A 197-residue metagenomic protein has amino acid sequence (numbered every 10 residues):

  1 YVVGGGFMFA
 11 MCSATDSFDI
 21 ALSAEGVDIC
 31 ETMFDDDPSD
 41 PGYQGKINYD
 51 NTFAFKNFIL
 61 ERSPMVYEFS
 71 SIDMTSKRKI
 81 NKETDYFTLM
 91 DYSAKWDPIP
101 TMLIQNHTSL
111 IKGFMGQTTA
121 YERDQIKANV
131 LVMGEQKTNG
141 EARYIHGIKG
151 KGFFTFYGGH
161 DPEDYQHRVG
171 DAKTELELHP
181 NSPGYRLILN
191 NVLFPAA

Functional and structural regions predicted by a protein language model:
Y1-S17, N191: Short alpha-beta junction capping motif
G6-A10, F55, M102-N106, A142 (+1 more regions): Conserved aromatic-histidine-acidic binding/catalytic patches
T15-D73: Catalytic or ion-translocation cores adjacent to nucleophile or general acid/base/metal-coordination motifs in diverse
A21, I111-F114, I188: Generic structural signal of hydrophobic/aromatic residues within well-ordered alpha-helices of folded domains
D28, R123-A197: Extracellular ligand-binding/catalytic regions of CAZymes and related secreted enzymes and adhesion modules
C30, D36-D40, I47-Y49, N81 (+3 more regions): Short, surface-exposed, polar/charged, turn-prone segments marking secondary-structure boundaries
M74-K137: Acidic, glycine-rich loop-and-strand cores that form catalytic or ligand-binding grooves in diverse globular domains
